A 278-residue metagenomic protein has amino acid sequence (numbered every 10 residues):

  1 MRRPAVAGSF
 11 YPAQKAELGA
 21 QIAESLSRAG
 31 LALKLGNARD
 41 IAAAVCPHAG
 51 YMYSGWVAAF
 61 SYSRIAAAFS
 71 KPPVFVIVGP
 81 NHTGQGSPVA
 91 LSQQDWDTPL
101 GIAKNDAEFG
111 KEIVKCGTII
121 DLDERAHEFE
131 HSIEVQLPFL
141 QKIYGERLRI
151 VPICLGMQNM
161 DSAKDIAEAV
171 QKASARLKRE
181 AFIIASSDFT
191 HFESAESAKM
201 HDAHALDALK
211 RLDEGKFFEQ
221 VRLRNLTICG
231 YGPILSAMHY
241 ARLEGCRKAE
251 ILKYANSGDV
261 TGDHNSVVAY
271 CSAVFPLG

Functional and structural regions predicted by a protein language model:
M1-K248, L252-N265, P276-G278: Active-site histidine-anchored catalytic micro-motif
V268-S272: Short hydrophobic/aromatic beta-strand or adjacent loop that forms the aromatic wall/cage of a ligand/substrate-binding
